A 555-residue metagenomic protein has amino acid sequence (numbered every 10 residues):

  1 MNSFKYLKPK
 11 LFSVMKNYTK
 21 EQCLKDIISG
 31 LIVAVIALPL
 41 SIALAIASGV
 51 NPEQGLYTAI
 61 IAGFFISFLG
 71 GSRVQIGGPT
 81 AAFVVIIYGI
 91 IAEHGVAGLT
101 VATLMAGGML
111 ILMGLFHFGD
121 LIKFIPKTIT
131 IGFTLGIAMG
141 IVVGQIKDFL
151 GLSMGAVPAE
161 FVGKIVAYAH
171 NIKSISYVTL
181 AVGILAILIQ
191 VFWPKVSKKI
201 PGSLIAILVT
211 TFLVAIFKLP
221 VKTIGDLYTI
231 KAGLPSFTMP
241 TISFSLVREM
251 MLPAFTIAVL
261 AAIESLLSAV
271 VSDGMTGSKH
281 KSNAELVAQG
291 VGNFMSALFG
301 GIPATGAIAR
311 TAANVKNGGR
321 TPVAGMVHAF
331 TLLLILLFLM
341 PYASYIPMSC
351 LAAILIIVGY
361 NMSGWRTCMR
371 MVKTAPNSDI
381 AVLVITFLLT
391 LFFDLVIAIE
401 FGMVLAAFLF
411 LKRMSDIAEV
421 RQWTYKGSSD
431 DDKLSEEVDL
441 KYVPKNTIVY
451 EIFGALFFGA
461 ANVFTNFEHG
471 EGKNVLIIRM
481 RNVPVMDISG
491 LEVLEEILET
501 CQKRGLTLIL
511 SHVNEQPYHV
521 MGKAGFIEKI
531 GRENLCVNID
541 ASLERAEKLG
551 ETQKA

Functional and structural regions predicted by a protein language model:
M1-S429, F526: Transmembrane helical cores of multi-pass ion-transport proteins
S29, I187, V191, N462 (+3 more regions): Short, contiguous clusters of charged residues that form electrostatic/catalytic patches at enzyme active sites, used
I76, L510, L535: Conserved SAM-binding loop
V291, L332, H519, N538-I539: Short secondary-structure boundary/hinge segments and terminal tails
I308-A309, E515, R532: Short Gly/Ser/Thr- and Asp/Glu-enriched loop/turn motifs at secondary-structure junctions
N361-K529, E547, K554: The feature marks cytosolic C-terminal regulatory regions of anion transporters and related permeases
K529-R545: Short acidic-hydrophobic, aromatic-tinged amphipathic segments that line or gate anion-handling sites
